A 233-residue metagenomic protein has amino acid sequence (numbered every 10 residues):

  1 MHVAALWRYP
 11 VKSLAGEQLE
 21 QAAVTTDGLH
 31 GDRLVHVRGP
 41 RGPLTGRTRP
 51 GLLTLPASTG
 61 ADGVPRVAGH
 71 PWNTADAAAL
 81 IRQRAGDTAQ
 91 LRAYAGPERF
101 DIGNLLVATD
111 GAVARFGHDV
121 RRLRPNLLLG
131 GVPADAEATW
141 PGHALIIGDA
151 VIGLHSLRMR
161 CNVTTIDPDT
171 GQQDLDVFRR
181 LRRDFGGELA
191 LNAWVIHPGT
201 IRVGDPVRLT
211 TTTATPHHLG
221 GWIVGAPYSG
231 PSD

Functional and structural regions predicted by a protein language model:
M1-D233: Metal-cofactor-dependent catalytic cores
